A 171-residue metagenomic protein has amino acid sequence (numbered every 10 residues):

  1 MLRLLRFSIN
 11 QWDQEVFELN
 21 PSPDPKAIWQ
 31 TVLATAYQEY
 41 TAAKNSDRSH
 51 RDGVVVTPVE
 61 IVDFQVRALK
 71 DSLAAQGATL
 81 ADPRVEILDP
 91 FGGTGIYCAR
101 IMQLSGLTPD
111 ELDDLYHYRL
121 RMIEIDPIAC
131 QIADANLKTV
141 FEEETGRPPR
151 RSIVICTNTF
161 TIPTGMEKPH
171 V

Functional and structural regions predicted by a protein language model:
M1-V171: SAM-dependent methyltransferase catalytic region
